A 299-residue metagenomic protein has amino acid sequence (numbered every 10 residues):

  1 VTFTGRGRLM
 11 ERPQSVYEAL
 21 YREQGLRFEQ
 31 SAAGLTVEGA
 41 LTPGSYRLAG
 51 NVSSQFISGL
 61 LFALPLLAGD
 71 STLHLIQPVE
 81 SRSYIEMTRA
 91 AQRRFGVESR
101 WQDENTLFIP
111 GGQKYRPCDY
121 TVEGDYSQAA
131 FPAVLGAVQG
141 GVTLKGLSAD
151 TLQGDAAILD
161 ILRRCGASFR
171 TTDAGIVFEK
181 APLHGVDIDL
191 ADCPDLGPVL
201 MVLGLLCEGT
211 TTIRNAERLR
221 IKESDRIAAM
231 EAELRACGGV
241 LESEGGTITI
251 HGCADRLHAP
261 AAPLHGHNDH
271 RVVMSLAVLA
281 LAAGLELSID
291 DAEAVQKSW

Functional and structural regions predicted by a protein language model:
V1-W299: Short, structured segments at the rim of ligand-binding sites
